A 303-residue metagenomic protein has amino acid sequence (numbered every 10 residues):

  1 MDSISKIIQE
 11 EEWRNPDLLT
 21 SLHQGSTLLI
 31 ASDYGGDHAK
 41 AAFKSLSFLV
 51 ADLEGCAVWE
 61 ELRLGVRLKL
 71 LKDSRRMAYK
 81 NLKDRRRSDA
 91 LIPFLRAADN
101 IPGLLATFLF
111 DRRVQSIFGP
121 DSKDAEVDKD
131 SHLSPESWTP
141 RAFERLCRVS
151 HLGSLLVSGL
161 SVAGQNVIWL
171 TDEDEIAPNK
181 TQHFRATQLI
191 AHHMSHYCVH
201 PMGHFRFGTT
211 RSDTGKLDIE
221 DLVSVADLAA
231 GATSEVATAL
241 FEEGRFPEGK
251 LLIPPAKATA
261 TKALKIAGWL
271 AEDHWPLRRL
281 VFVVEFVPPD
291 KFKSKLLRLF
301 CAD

Functional and structural regions predicted by a protein language model:
M1-L29, Y34-D303: Phosphate-ester processing/binding pockets and catalytic centers
